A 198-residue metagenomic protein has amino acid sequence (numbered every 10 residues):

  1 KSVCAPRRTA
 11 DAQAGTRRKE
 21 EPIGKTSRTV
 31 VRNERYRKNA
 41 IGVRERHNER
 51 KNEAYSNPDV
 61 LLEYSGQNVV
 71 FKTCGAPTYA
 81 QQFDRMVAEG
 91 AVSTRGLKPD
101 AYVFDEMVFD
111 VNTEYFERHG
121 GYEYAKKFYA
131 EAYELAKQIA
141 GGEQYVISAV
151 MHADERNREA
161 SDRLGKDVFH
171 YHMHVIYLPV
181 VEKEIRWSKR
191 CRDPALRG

Functional and structural regions predicted by a protein language model:
K1-G198: N-terminal nicking endonuclease/strand-transfer module with a His-rich metal-binding environment and a catalytic Tyr
